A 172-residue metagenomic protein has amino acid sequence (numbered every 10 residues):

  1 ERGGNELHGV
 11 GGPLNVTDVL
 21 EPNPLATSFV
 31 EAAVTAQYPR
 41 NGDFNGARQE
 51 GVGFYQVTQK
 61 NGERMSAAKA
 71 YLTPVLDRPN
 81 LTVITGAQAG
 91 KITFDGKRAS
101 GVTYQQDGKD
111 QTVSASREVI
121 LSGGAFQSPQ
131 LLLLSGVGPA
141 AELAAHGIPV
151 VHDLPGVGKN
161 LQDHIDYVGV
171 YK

Functional and structural regions predicted by a protein language model:
E1-A99, Y104-Q105, H164, V168-K172: Conserved redox-cofactor binding core of oxidoreductases
I92, S100-K172: Glycine-rich loop(s) and the adjacent beta-strand/alpha-helix scaffold that form part
